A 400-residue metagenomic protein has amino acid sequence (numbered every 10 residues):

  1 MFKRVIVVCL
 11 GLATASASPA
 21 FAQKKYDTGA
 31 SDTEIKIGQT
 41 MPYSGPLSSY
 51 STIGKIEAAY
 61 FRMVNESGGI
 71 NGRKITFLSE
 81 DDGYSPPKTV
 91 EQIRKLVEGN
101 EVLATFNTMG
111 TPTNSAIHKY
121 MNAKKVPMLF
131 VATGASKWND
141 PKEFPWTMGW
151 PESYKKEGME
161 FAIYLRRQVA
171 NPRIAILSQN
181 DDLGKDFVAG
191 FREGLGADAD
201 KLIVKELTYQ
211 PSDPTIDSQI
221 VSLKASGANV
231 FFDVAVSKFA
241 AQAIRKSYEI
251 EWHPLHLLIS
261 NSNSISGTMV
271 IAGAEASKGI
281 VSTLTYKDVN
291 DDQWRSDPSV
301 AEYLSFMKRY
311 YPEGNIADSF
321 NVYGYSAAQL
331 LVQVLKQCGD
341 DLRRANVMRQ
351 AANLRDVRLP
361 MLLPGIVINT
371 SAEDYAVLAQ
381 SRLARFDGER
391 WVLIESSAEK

Functional and structural regions predicted by a protein language model:
M1-I35, A398-K400: Short, low-complexity disordered leader/linker segments with a strong preference for bacterial N-terminal type II
Q23-Y26, E34, S49-K55, S67-D140 (+3 more regions): Beta-alpha junction/loop-to-helix N-cap segments that form part of ligand/metal-binding clefts
K25-A58, E80-P87, M109-G110, L177-K185 (+2 more regions): Extracytoplasmic "Venus flytrap"
D82, L129-F130, S136-N139, L207 (+3 more regions): Venus flytrap/periplasmic-binding-protein-like
K88-E91, S136-N139, F144-I250, Q293-P298: Extracellular/periplasmic Venus flytrap/periplasmic-binding protein
L96-M109, L129-V131, R173-S178, G227-S237 (+3 more regions): Periplasmic-binding protein-like
S247-Y323, L393-E399: Extracellular/periplasmic periplasmic-binding protein-like sensory domains
R309-V322, V332-W391: Segments of small-molecule ligand-sensing domains
